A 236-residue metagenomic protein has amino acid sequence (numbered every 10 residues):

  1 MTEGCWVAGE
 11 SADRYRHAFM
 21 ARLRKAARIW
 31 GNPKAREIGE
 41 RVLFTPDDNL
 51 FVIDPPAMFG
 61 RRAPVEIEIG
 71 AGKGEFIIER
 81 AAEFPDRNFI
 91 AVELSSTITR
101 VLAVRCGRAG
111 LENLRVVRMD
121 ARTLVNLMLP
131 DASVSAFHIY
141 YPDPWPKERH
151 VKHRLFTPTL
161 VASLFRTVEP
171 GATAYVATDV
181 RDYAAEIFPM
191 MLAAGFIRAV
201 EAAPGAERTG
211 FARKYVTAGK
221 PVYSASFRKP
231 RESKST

Functional and structural regions predicted by a protein language model:
T2-I67, E75-F84: S-adenosyl-L-methionine
P64-T123: SAM cofactor-binding core of SAM-dependent methyltransferases, primarily the Rossmann-like beta-alpha-beta module
L127, A185-T236: Class I S-adenosyl-L-methionine
L127-A136: A short acidic, Gly/Pro-enriched loop at the edge of an enzyme's catalytic core that lines a small-molecule cofactor
S135-K147: Conserved proline-anchored active-site loop of SAM-dependent methyltransferases that bridges a beta-strand
P142, A177-R181: Short strand-turn motif at the edge of the Rossmann-like AdoMet-binding core
F156-P170: A short glycine-rich, Lys/Arg-flanked "PGG" loop and its adjoining helix->strand segment in the class I
P170-T178: Conserved beta-strand signature within the Rossmann-like core of class I S-adenosyl-L-methionine
